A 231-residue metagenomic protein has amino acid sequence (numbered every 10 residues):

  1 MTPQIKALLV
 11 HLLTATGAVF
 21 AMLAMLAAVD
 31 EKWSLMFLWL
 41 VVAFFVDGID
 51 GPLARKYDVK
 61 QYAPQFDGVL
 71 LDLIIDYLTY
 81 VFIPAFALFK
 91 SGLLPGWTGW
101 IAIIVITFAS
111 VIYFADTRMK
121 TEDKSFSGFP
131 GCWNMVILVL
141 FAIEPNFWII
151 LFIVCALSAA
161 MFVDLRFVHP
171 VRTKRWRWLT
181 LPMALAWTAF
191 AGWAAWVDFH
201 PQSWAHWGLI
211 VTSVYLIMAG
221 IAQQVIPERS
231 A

Functional and structural regions predicted by a protein language model:
M1-G51, T180-A195, W204-A231: Topogenic membrane-insertion module of multi-pass membrane proteins
T2-L12, F66-I74, M119-S127, P170-R177: Short, amphipathic, aromatic/basic-enriched membrane-interface segments that mark the entry/exit of transmembrane
V10-A15, K56-Y113: Multi-pass membrane catalytic core of lipid/isoprenoid biosynthesis enzymes
L23-W39, I74, L78, F82-I103 (+2 more regions): Helix-coil boundary and interhelical linker segments in multi-pass alpha-helical membrane proteins
L40-D47, V105-Y113, L157-D164, T212-A219: Alpha-helical transmembrane segments of multi-pass membrane proteins
I49-G68, K124-S127, G131, L165: Cytosolic, membrane-interface loops and tails of multi-pass inner-membrane proteins
F126-A231: C-terminal membrane-associated helical module and adjoining short loops/tails
